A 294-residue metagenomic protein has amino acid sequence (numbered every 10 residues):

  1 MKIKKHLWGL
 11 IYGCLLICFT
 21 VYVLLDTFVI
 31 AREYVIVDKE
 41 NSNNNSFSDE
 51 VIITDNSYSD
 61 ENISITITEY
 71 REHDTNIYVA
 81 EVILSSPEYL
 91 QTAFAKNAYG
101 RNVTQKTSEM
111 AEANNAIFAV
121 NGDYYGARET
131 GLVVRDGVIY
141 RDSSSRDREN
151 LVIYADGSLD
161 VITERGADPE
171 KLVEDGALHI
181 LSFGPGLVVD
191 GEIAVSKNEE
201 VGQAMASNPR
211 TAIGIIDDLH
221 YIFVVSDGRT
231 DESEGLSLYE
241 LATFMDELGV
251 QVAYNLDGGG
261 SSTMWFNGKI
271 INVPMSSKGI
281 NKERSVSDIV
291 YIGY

Functional and structural regions predicted by a protein language model:
K2-N150, D160: Zymogen propeptides
Y58, D123-A204: Active-site-adjacent helix-turn-beta-strand microarchitecture at beta-sheet edges that either contains or buttresses
I77-E81, N150, G186, A212 (+1 more regions): Conserved hydrophobic/aromatic beta-strand scaffold that supports enzyme active sites
A95-Y99, R165-P169, S226-T230: Short, solvent-exposed aromatic-acidic interface loops
G100-V103, E170-G176, A206, E232-L238: A short, polar/proline- and glycine-enriched secondary-structure boundary/capping micro-motif
E129-S145, I153, N198-I215, H220-Q251 (+1 more regions): Conserved, well-ordered active-site substructure
